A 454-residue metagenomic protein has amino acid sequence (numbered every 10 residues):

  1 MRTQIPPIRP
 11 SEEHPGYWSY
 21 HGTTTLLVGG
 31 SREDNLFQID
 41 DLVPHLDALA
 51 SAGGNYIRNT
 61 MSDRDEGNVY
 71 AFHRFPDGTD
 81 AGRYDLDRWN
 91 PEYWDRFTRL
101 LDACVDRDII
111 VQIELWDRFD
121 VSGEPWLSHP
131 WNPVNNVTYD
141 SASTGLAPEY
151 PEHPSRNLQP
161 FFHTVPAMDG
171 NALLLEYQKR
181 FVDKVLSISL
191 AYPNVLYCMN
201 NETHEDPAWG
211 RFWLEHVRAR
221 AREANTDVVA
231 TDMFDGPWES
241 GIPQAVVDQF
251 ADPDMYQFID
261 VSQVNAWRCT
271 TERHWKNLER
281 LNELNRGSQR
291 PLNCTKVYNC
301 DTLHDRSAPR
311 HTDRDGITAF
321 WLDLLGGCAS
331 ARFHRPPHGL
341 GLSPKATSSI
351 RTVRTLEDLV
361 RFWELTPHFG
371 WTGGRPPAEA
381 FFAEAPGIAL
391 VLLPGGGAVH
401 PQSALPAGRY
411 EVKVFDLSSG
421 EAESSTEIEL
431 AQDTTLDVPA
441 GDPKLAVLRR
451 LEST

Functional and structural regions predicted by a protein language model:
M1-Q4, E452-T454: Low-complexity, Pro/Thr/Ser/Gly/Ala-rich linker/spacer regions in secreted, extracellular modular proteins
R2-M255, C269: Active-site mouth of glycoside hydrolases
E12, Y20-H21, V28-G29, Q263 (+3 more regions): Pocket-edge structural micro-motifs
G16-W18, C104, A389, Y410 (+1 more regions): Hydrophobic residues embedded in beta-strands of well-ordered beta-sheets
Y177-R180, A191-P344: Extracellular glycoside hydrolase catalytic/binding regions
K184-L186, V246-Q249, E279-L281, A319-F320 (+3 more regions): Generic recognition of flexible, low-complexity loop/linker segments
Q289-N293, C300-H304, T312-T426, D437-T454: Aromatic- and carboxylate-lined catalytic core of secreted/periplasmic carbohydrate-active enzymes
E429-D433: Short, solvent-exposed loop/turn segments in extracellular or other extracytoplasmic domains
